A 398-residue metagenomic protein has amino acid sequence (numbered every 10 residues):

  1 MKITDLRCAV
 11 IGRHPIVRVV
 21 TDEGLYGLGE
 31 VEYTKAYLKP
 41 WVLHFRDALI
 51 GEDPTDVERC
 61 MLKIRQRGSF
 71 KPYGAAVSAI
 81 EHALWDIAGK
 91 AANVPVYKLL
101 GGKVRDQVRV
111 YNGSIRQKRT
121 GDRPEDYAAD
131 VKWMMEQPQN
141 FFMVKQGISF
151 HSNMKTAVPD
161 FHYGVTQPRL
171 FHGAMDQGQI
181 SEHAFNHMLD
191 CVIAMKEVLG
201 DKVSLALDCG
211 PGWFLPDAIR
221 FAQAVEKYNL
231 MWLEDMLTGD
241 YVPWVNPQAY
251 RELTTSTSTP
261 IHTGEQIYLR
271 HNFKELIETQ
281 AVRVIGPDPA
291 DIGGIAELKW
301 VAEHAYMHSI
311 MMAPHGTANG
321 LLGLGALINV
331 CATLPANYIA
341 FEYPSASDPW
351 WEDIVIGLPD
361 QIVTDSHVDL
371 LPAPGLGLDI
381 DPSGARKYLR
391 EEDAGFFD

Functional and structural regions predicted by a protein language model:
M1-L28, S347-V355, G395: Structured beta-strand/loop patches that form or line metal/cofactor-binding pockets in enzymes
I3, G24, I80, N93 (+7 more regions): Conserved, mostly hydrophobic/aromatic
T4-A9, R13, E23-L28, A91 (+3 more regions): Ligand-binding pocket scaffold of soluble enzyme catalytic domains
V20, K39-P40, D47, E52 (+4 more regions): Shared catalytic-loop signature of beta/alpha-barrel
V20-V94: Metal- or metallocofactor-binding catalytic centers and their adjacent structured scaffolds across diverse enzyme
Y73-Y111, I115, T120-Y127: Hydrophobic alpha-helical hairpins/lids featuring a short glycine-rich hinge
Q107, N112-E252: Metal-dependent enolase-superfamily TIM-barrel catalytic cores that perform enediolate-based chemistry
P374-D398: Extended hydrophobic packing segments that form well-structured cores
